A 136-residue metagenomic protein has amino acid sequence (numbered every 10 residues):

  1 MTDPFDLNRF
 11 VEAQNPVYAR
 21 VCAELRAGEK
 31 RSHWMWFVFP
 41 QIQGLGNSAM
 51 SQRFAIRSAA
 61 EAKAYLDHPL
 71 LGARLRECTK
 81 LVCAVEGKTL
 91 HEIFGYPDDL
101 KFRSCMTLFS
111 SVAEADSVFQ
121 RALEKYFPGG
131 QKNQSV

Functional and structural regions predicted by a protein language model:
M1-A19: Extreme N-terminal tail/first-helix region
E24-A59: Hydrophobic/aromatic-rich, well-ordered segments within soluble, folded domains that form packed cores
K30-F37, R74, D98-C105, V118-F119: Residue-level detector of well-ordered alpha-helical segments, enriched for hydrophobic/aromatic packing positions
Q41-I42, V82, F109-A113, Y126: Generic structural signal for hydrophobic core residues of well-folded globular domains
G44-M50, S110-F119: Short helix-capping/linker segments at secondary-structure and domain boundaries
A55-R74, Y126, G130, S135: C-terminal end-helix/capping segment
K63-F109: Mid-chain, well-packed structural core segment of small domains
V112-V136: Charged phosphate-binding loop/patch that engages nucleotide di/tri-phosphates or the phosphate backbone of nucleic
